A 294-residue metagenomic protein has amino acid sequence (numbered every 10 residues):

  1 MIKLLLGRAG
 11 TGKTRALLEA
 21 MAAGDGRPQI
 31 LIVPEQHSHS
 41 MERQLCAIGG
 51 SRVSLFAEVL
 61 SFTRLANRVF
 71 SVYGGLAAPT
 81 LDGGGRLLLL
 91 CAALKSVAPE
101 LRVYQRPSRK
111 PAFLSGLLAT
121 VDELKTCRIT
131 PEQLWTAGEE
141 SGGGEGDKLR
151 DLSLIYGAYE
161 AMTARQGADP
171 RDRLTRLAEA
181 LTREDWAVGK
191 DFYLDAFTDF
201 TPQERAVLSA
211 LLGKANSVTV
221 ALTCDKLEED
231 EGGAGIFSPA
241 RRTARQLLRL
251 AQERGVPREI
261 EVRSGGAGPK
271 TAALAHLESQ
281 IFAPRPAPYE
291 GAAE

Functional and structural regions predicted by a protein language model:
M1-L4, S96-A196, Q203, V207 (+2 more regions): Accessory N-terminal region flanking or inserted into the helicase ATPase core in nucleic-acid motor proteins
K3-L6, I30: Short hydrophobic/aromatic beta-strand immediately N-terminal to the Walker A/P-loop
G10: Walker A (P-loop) phosphate-binding loop of P-loop NTPases
K13-T14: Conserved lysine of the Walker
G26-G143, D147: Conserved P-loop NTPase-based nucleic-acid remodeling module centered on helicase motor cores
L31-V33, V59, Y193, S217-L222: Structural recognition of the conserved hydrophobic beta-strand(s) that form the central parallel beta-sheet of P-loop
E204-E294: Conserved RecA-like helicase ATPase core segment that couples NTP binding/hydrolysis to strand translocation
